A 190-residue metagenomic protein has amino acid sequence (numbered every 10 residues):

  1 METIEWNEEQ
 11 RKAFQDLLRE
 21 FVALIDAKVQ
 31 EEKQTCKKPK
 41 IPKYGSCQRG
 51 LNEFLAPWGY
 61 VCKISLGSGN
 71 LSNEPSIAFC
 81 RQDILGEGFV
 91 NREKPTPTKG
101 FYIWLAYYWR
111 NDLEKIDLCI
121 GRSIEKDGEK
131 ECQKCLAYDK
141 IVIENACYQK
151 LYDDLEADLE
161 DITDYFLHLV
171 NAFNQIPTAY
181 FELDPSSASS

Functional and structural regions predicted by a protein language model:
M1-N52: N-terminal "first-domain core" detector
E2, W6, R49, A56-P75 (+2 more regions): Charge-dense, helix-prone N-terminal extensions
W6-E9, I64-S68, A78-I84, Y138-A188: Catalytic "initiation/cleavage/transfer" segments centered on a nucleophilic residue and adjacent nucleic-acid-engaging
E9, P39, K43, N91-P95 (+2 more regions): Conserved aromatic-histidine-acidic binding/catalytic patches
V22, D26, N52-L55, T163 (+2 more regions): Residue-level detector of alpha-helical secondary structure
C36, C47, C62, C80 (+3 more regions): Generic recognition of cysteine residues
S72-K130: Aromatic- and glycine-enriched beta-alpha-beta binding-site module
W109-E160: Compact, glycine/acidic-enriched structural inserts
